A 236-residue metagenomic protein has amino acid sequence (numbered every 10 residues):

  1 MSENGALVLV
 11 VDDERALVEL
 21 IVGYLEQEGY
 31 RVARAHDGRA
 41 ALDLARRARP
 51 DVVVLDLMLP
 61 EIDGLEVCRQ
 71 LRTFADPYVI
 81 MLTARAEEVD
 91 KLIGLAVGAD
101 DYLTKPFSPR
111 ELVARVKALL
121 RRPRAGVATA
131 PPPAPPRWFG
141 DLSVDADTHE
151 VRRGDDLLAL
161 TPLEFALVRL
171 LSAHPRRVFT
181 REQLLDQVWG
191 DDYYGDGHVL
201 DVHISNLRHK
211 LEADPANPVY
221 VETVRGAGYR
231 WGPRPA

Functional and structural regions predicted by a protein language model:
N4, R49-D51, F74-V79, Y194: His-Asp phosphorelay/catalytic-motif detector in bacterial-type signaling
A6-L7, A118-V178, E182, W231: Short, Lys/Arg-enriched segments at the junction into DNA-binding effector domains of transcriptional regulators
E19-Q27: Charged docking surfaces used in two-component/phosphorelay signaling
G29-H36, L44: Short hydrophobic/Thr-rich beta-strand motif most characteristic of the beta2 strand and flanking loop of CheY-like
A35-R39, K91: Conserved Asp/Asn-Gly motif in the active-site loop of CheY-like receiver
A48-V54, L59: Active-site beta3 strand of CheY-like receiver
D63, R69, T73, Y78-W138: Basic, amphipathic DNA-recognition helix from helix-turn-helix-like DNA-binding domains
E150, D155-Y220, V224-A227: Positively charged, aromatic-enriched patches within helix-turn-helix-type DNA-binding elements, predominantly
